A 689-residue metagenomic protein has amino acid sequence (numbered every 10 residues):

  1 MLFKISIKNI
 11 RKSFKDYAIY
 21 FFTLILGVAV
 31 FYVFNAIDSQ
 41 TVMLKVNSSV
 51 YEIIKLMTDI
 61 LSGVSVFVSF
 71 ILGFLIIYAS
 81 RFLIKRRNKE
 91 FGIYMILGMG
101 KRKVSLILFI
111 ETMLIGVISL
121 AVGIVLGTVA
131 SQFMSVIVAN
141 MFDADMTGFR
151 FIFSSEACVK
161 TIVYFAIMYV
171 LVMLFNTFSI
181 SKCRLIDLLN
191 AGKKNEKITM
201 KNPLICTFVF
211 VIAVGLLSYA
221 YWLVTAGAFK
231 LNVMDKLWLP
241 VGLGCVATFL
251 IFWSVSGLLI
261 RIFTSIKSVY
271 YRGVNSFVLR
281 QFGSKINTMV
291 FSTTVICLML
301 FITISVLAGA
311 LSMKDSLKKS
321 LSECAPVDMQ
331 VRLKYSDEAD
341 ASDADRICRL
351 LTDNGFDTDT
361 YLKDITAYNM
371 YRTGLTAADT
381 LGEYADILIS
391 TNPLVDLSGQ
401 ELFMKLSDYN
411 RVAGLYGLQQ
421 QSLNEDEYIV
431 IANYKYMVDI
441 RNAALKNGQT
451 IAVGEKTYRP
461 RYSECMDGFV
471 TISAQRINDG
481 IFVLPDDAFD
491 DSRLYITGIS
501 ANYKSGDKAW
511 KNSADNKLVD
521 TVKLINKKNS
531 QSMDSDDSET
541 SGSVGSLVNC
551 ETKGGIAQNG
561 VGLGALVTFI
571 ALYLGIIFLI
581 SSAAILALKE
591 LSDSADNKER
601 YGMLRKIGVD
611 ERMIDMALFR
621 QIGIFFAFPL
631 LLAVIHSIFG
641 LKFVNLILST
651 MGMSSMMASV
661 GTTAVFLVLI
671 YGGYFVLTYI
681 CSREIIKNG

Functional and structural regions predicted by a protein language model:
M1-V28, E196-I212, W253-L300: N-terminal Sec/SRP start-transfer signal
F14-Y20, L108-L126, I162, A166 (+3 more regions): Selective transmembrane-helix segments that form parts of the transport pathway or gating/packing helices in multipass
K15-F22, V33-F67, K85, A228-A247 (+4 more regions): Peri-transmembrane interface segments
A29-M43, Y78-F82, I115-A144, A157-K182 (+5 more regions): Small-residue-rich transmembrane alpha-helices
A29-S62, I137, L223, A228 (+4 more regions): Alpha-helical transmembrane segments
F34-N35, V66-G92, V104, N176 (+1 more regions): A hydrophobic alpha-helix feature that marks transmembrane segments and, especially, their cytosolic C-terminal ends
L321-A565: Nucleotide-cofactor and metal-assisted catalytic machinery
